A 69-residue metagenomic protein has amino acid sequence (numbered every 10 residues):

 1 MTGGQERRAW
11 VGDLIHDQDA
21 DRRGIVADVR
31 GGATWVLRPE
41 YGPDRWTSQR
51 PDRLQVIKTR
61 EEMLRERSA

Functional and structural regions predicted by a protein language model:
T2, G42-A69: Intrinsically disordered, low-complexity, charged/polar segments
Q5-D17: Short coil-to-beta transition motif at edge beta-strands of beta-rich domains
D19, E40-P43: Solvent-exposed strand-loop boundary residues in beta-sheet-rich modules
R22-V29: Short beta-strand-centered aromatic/proline hotspots
G31-A33: Short acidic/glycine-enriched loop/turn segments that link adjacent beta-strands
W35-P39: SH3/SH3-like beta-barrel fold
